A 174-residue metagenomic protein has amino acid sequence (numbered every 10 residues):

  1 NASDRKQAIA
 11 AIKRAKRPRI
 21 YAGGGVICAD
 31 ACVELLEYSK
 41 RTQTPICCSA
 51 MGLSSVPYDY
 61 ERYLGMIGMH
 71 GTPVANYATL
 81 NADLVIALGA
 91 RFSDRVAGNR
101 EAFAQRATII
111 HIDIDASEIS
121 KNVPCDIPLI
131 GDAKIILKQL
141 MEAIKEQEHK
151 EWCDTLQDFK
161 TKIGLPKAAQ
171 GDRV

Functional and structural regions predicted by a protein language model:
N1-E61, C153-V174: Cofactor-pocket helix-loop regions in the catalytic cores of large enzyme subunits
S3, I86, S93, I112-I114 (+1 more regions): Intrinsic-disorder/low-complexity regions
S3, S55, G71, A133-K138: A short acidic, often aromatic-flanked loop/helix-cap motif at beta-alpha or helix-coil junctions that lines enzyme
Q7-R14, E34-E37, V74-Y77, N81 (+2 more regions): Alpha-helical scaffold segments in soluble metabolic enzymes
A10, A15, R106-V174: Phosphate/pyrophosphate-binding active-site segments
G24-I110: Glycine-rich, anion-gripping cofactor-binding loops and their flanking helix/strand elements in enzyme active sites
